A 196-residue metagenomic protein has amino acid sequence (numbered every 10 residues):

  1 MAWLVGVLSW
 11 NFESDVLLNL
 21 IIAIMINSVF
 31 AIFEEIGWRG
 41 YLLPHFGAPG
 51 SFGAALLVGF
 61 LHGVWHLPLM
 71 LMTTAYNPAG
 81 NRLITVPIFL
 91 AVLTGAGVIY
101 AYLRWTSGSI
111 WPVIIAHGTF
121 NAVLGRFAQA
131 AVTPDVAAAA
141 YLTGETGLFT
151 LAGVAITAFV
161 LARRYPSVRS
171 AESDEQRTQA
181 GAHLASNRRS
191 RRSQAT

Functional and structural regions predicted by a protein language model:
M1-P49, M72-T85, D174-E175, N187-R192 (+1 more regions): Juxtamembrane helix-loop-helix connectors linking adjacent transmembrane helices in multi-pass membrane enzymes
M1-W3, F60-L69, G118-A130: Aromatic-anchored segments of alpha-helical transmembrane domains
L17-M25, A91-G95, T119, V123 (+1 more regions): Membrane-embedded alpha-helical segments of multi-pass membrane proteins, especially the transmembrane helices
N27-I32, G63, F89-L93: Residue-level hotspots within the lipid-embedded alpha helices of multi-pass solute transporters
F33-V64, A101, W105-S109: Membrane-interface helix/loop boundary segments of multi-pass membrane proteins
L56, G80-L142: Functionally important transmembrane alpha-helices
G59, G63, L67, A101 (+2 more regions): Hydrophobic alpha-helical segments of integral membrane proteins
A116-T196: C-terminal membrane module of polytopic membrane proteins
